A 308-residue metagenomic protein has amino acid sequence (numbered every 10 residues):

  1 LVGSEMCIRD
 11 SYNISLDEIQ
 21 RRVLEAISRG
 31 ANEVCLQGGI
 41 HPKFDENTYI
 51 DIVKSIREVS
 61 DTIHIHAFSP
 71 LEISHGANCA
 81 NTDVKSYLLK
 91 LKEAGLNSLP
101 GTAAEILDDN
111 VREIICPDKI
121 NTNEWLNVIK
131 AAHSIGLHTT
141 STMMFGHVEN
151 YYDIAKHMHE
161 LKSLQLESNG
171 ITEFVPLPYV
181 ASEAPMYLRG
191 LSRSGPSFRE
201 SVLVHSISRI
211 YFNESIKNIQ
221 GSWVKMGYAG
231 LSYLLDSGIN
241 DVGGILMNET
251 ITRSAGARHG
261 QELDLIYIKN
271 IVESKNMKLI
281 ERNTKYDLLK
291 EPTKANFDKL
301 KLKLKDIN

Functional and structural regions predicted by a protein language model:
L1-I8: Short, small-residue-biased leader/transition segments that mark boundaries at the very start of proteins
V2, V128, G230: Conserved sugar-transfer catalytic core signal across GT-A, GT-B, and GT-C glycosyltransferases
V2, V59-I63, I135, S168 (+2 more regions): Helix C-cap/helix->beta junction micro-motif
S4, A104-L107, Y179-V180, M247: Short connector loops/turns at beta-strand edges and beta->alpha or beta->beta junctions
E5, C35, P70, V111 (+5 more regions): Generic signal for short, ordered secondary-structure residues within or immediately flanking folded domains
R9-K156, E160-S163: Conserved Radical SAM active-site core
R21, I27, H159, Q165-N308: Auxiliary Fe-S-binding modules of radical SAM enzymes
